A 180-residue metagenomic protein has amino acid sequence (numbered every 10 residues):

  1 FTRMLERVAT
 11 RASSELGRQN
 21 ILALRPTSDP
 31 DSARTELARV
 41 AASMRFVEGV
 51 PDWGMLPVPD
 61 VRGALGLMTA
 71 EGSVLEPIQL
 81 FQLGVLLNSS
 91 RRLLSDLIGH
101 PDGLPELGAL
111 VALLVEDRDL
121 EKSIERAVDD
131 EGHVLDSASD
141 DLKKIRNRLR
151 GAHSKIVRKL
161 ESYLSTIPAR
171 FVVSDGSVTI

Functional and structural regions predicted by a protein language model:
F1-L149, S162: Conserved amphipathic alpha-helical "coupling/scaffold" segments that transmit conformational changes between domains
L142-I180: Extended, Lys/Arg-enriched charged tracts that mediate electrostatic binding to polyanionic substrates
